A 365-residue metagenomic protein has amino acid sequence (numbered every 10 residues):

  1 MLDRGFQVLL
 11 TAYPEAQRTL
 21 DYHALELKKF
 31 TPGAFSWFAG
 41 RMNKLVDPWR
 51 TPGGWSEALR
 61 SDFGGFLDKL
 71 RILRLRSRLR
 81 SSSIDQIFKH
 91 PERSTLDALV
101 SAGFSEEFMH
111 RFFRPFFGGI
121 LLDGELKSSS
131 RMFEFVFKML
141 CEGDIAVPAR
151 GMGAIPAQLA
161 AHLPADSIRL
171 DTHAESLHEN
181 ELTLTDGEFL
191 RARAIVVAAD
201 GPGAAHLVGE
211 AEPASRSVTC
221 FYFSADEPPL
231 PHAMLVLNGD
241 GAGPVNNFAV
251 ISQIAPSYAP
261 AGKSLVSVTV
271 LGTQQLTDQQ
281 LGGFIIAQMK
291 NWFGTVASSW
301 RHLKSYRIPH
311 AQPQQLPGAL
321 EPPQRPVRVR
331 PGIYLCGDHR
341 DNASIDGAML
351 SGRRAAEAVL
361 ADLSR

Functional and structural regions predicted by a protein language model:
M1: Glycine-rich FAD pyrophosphate-binding loop
F6, A192-R193, W300: Local beta-strand N-terminus motif with an aromatic residue
Q7-P14, I87-P91, A102, K138-A161 (+1 more regions): Short beta-strand to alpha-helix junction loop
Y13, A199-D200, G337: Glycine-rich, N-terminal phosphate-binding loop of Rossmann-like dinucleotide-binding domains
Y13-L126, C141-E142: Mobile amphipathic helical/loop "lid" adjacent to a hydrophobic cofactor/ligand pocket
F133-E181, D186, L190-A194: Helical element adjacent to the flavin cofactor pocket in flavoenzyme catalytic cores
E175-G283, A287-W292: Mid-domain catalytic core of redox enzymes that form a hydrophobic substrate pocket/lid adjacent to a catalytic redox
I251, P256-R365: Conserved flavin/dinucleotide-binding core of flavoenzymes
